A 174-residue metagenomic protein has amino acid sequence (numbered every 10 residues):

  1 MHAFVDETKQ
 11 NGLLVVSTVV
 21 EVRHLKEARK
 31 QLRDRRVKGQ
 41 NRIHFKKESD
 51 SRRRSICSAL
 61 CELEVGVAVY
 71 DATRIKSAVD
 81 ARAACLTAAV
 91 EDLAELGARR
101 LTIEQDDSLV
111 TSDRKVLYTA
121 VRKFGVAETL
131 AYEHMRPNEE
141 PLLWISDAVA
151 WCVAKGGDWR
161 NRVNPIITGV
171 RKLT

Functional and structural regions predicted by a protein language model:
M1-T174: Phosphate-ester processing/binding pockets and catalytic centers
